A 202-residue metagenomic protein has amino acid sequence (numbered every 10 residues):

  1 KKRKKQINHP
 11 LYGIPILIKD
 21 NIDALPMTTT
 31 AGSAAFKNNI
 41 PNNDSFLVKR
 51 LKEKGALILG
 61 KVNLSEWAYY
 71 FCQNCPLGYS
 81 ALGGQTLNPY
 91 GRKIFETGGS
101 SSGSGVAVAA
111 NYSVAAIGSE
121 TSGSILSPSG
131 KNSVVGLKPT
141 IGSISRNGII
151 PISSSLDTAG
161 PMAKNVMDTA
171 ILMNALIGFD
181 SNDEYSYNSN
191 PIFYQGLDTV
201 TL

Functional and structural regions predicted by a protein language model:
K1-S122, T140, L202: Gly/Ser-rich catalytic/binding loops embedded in alpha/beta enzyme cores
K5-Q6, N63, S124-N132, N182-Y187: Short, mixed-charge, low-aromatic patches
P41, S45, K131-V134, A163-M167: Electropositive phosphate-/nucleotide-binding environments in soluble metabolic enzymes
K54, G130-S133, T158: Residues that flank catalytic or metal-binding motifs in active/ligand-binding sites
C72, G130, F179: Acyl-CoA/ACP chain-elongation machinery
V108, K131-V134, L176: Mature extracellular/periplasmic domains of secretome proteins
T121-N147: Glycine/threonine-rich beta-strand-loop-alpha-helix active-site module that forms ligand/phosphate-binding
K138-L202: A short helix-breaking turn/cap at a secondary-structure junction
